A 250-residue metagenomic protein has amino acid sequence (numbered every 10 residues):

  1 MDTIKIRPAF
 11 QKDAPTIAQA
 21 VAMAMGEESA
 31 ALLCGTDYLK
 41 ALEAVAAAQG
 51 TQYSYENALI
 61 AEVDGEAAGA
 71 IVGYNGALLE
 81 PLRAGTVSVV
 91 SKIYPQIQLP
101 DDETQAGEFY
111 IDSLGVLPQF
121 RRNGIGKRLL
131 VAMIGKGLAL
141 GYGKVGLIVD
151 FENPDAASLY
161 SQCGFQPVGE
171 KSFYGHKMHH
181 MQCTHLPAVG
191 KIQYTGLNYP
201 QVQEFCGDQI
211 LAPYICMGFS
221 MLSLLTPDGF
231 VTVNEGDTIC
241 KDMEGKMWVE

Functional and structural regions predicted by a protein language model:
K5-Q19, A30-A31: A short beta-loop-alpha structural element at the N-terminal edge of CoA-dependent acyl/N-acetyltransferase catalytic
M25-A46, E56, R83, V87-I93: Conserved GNAT-fold acetyl-CoA-binding loop/helix
A47-I60, A77-P81, Y110: A short helix-loop-beta-strand connector motif used in the catalytic cores of GNAT acetyltransferases and, in some
I60, E66-N75, Y110, G115: Conserved beta-strand in the GNAT
A77-F109, S113: Conserved acyl-donor/pantetheine-binding loop and adjacent beta-alpha core of acyl/acetyltransferases and related
G107-F109, G137-I148: Conserved GNAT acetyl-CoA-binding A-motif
D112-R121, L147-A156, S172-K177: Conserved beta-strand-loop-alpha-helix junction that forms the acyl-donor binding cleft
R122-G135, A139, S158-Q162: Conserved acetyl-CoA-binding loop-helix of GNAT-fold acetyltransferases
